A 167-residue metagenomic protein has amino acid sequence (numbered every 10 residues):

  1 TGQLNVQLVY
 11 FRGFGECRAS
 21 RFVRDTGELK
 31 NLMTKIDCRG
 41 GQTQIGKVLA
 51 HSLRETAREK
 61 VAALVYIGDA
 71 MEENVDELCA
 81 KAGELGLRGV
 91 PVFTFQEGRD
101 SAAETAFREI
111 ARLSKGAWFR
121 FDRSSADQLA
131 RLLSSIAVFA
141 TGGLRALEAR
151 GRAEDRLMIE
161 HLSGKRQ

Functional and structural regions predicted by a protein language model:
T1-R21, V48, A63-I67: Von Willebrand factor
G2-V6, R58-A63, L87-V92: Loop/turn elements at helix/coil->beta-strand transitions in domains of secreted/extracellular proteins
L8, V92-T94, K115-R120: Conserved beta-strand scaffold positions in the cores of enzyme catalytic domains, especially in NTP/NDP-utilizing
E16, G27-A63, M71-N74, G98-R108: Von Willebrand factor
R24-T34, A111-F121: Acidic, Ser/Thr-rich peripheral helices and adjacent loops at domain boundaries
V61-I67, R108, R112, A126 (+1 more regions): Extended, alpha-helix-rich binding/interface surfaces that flank or overlap catalytic cores and mediate recognition
A70-L113: VWA/integrin I-like adhesion module and closely mimicked acidic/polar interface patches used
S114, W118-Q167: C-terminal "exit" segments of structured domains
